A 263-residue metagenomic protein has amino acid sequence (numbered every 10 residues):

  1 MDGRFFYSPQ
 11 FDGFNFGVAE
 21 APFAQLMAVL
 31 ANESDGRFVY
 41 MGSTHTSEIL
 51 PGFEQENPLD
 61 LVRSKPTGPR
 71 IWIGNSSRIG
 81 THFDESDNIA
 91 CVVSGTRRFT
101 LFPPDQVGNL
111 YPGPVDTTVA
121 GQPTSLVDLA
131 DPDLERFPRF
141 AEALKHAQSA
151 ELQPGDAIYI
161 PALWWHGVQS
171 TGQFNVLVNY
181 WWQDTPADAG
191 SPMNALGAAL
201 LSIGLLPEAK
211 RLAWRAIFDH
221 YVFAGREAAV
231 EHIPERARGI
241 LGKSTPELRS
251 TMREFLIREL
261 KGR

Functional and structural regions predicted by a protein language model:
M1-A157, G167-R263: N-terminal accessory scaffold of Fe(II)-dependent oxygenases
